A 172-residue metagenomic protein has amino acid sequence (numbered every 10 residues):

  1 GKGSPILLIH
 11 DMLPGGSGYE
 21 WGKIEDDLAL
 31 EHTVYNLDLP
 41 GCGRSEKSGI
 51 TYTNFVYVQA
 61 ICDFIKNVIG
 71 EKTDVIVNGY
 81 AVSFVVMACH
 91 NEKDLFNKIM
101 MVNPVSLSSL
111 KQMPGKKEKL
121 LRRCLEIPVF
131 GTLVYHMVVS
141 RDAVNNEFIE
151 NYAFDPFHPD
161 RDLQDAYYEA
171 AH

Functional and structural regions predicted by a protein language model:
G1-R44: Conserved HGGG/HGGXW glycine-rich cap/lid loop of the alpha/beta-hydrolase fold
P5, E31-T33, K72-D74, L95-K98: Structural signature of beta-strand start/N-cap positions in the alpha/beta core of ABC transporter nucleotide-binding
L8-D11, G79, P104: Glycine-rich His-Gly loop
G22, N36-I76: Active-site loop/oxyanion-hole signature of alpha/beta-hydrolase fold enzymes
K23, M87-N91: Active-site signature of alpha/beta-hydrolase-fold catalytic machinery across serine- and Asp/Cys-nucleophile hydrolases
I76-V85: Gly/Ala-rich beta-loop-alpha elbow adjacent to hydrolase catalytic centers
H90, F96-G131: Flexible "cap/lid" loop of the alpha/beta hydrolase fold
L110-K111, Y135-H172: Conserved alpha/beta-hydrolase catalytic His-Asp/Glu region
